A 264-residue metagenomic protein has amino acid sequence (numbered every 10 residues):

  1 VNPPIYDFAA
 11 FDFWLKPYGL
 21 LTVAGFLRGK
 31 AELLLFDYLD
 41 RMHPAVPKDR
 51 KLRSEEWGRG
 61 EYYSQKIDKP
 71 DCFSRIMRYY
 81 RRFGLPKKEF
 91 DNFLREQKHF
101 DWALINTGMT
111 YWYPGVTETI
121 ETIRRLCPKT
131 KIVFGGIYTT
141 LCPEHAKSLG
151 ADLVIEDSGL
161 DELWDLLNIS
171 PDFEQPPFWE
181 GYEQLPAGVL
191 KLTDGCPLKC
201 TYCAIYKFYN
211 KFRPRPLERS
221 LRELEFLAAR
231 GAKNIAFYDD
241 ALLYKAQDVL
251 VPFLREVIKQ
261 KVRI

Functional and structural regions predicted by a protein language model:
N2, D37, L104-T110, F134 (+3 more regions): Short beta-strand segments
N2-F8: Short polar catalytic/cofactor-binding loops
I5, F13-G19, V23-P44, S74-P176: Glycine-rich beta-alpha loop elements in corrinoid/cobalamin-binding modules across cobalamin-dependent enzymes
F8, H43-A45, L141-C142, N210 (+1 more regions): Generic structural signal for helix capping and beta-alpha/helix-loop junctions
F8-W14, P47-L52, K245-L250: Short, flexible/disordered intra-domain loops and linkers
P44-K88: Charged, glycine/proline-rich intrinsically disordered loops and linkers
D71-C72, H99, Y202-Y206: Short glycine/proline-rich turn/loop motifs
F178-I264: Radical SAM [4Fe-4S] cluster-binding motif and immediate context
